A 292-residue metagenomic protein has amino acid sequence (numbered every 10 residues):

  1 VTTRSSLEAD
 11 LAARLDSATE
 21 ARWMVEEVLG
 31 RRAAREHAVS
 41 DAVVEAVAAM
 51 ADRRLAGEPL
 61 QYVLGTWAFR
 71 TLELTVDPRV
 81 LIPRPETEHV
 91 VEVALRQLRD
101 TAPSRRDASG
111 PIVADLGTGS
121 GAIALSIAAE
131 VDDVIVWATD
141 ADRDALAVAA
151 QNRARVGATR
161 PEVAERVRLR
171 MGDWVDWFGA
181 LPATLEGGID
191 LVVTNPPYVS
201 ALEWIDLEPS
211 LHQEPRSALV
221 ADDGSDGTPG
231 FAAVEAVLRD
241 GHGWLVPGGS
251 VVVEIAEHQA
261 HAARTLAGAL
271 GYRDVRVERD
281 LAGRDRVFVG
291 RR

Functional and structural regions predicted by a protein language model:
V1-D16, A42, R99-G110, A158-R166 (+2 more regions): Short, low-complexity, intrinsically disordered N-terminal peptides in bacterial proteins
V1-W67: N-terminal auxiliary segments of SAM/dcSAM-dependent transferases
R4, E8, A21, V47 (+9 more regions): A general structural signal for well-ordered alpha-helical segments in protein cores
L11, L95, I127, R153-V156 (+1 more regions): Hydrophobic alpha-helical packing residues
A18, D41-V44, L81-P85, G227-F231 (+1 more regions): Short, solvent-exposed loop/helix junctions and linker helices that flank or host conserved functional motifs
R35, A56-G65, L72, D77 (+4 more regions): Glycine-rich, flexible loop/turn motifs
A49-A150, M171, W177-A180, V289: SAM-dependent Rossmann-like transferase core, predominantly class I methyltransferases with a strong bias toward
V134-I135, T139-R292: S-adenosylmethionine
